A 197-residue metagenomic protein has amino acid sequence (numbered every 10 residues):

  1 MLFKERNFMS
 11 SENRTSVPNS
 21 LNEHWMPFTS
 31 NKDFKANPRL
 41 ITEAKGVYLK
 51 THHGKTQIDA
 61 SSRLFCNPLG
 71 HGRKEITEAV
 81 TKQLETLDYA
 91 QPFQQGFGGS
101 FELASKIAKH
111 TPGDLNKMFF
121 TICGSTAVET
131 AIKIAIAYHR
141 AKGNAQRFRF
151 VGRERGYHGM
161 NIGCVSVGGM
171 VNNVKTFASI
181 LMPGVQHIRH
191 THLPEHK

Functional and structural regions predicted by a protein language model:
M1, G54, F150: Conserved S/T- and glycine-rich ATP-binding loop of Class I adenylate-forming
M1-F8: Short, Lys/Arg-enriched N-terminal segments with co-localized hydrophobic residues within the first ~10-30 amino acids
F8-K45, Q95: Active-site-adjacent loop/helix segments that line or gate small-molecule/cofactor pockets in enzymes
R14, R39-E43, G70, K74 (+5 more regions): Electropositive phosphate-/nucleotide-binding environments in soluble metabolic enzymes
E23-M26, F65, R149, Y157: Tryptophan-centric aromatic hotspots in well-structured domains and transmembrane helices
F28, T56-N144: Glycine-rich loop-to-alpha-helix module at the N-terminal edge of alpha/beta enzyme cores
P38-D59: Active-site and channel-lining beta-strand-loop segments that bind or position nucleotide-derived/phosphorylated
S105-K197: PLP-dependent aspartate aminotransferase-fold enzymes
